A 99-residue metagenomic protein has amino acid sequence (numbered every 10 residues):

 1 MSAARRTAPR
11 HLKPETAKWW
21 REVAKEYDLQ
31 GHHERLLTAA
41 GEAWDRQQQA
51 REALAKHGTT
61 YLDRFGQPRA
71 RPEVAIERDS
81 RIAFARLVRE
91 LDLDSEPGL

Functional and structural regions predicted by a protein language model:
M1-A75, E90-L93, L99: Extended, surface-exposed interaction regions
D79-L91: Amphipathic alpha-helical coiled-coil segments
